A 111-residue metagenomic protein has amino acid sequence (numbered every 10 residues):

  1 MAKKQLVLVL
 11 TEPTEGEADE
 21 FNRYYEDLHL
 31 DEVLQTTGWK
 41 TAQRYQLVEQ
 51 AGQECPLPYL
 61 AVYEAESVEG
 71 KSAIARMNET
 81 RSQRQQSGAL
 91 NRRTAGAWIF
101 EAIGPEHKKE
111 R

Functional and structural regions predicted by a protein language model:
M1-R111: Macromolecular interaction modules
